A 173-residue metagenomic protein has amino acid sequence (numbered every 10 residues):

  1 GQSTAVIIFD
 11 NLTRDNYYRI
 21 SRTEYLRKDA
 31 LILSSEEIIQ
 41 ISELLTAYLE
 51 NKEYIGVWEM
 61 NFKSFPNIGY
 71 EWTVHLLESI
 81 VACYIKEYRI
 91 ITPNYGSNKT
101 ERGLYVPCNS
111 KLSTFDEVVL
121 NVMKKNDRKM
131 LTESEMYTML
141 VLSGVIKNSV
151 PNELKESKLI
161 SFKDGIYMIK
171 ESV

Functional and structural regions predicted by a protein language model:
G1-V173: C-terminal non-catalytic scaffold/interaction domains in large multidomain proteins
